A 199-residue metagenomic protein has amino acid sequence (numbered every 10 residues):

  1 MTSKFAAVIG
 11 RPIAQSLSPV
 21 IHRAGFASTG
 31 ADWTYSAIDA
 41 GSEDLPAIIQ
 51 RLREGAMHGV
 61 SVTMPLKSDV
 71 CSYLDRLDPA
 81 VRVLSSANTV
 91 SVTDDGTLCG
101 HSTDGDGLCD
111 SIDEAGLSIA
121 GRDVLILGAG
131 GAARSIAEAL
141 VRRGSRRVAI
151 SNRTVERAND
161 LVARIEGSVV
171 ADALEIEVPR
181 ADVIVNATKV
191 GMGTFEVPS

Functional and structural regions predicted by a protein language model:
T2-L117: Phosphate/diphosphate ligand-binding glycine-rich loop within oxidoreductases
F5, T34, D123, R146-R147: Residues at the starts of beta-strands that form the adenosine-phosphate
G10, S102-G105, I112, G116-S145 (+1 more regions): Glycine-rich adenosine-cofactor-binding loop
M64, N152, K189-V190: Short secondary-structure boundary segments
V70, I136, G193-F195: Glycine/Thr-rich phosphate-binding loops of Rossmann-like dinucleotide-binding domains
R143-I165: NAD(P)-binding Rossmann-fold cofactor-contacting core
R164-S199: Rossmann-like adenosine-cofactor binding region
